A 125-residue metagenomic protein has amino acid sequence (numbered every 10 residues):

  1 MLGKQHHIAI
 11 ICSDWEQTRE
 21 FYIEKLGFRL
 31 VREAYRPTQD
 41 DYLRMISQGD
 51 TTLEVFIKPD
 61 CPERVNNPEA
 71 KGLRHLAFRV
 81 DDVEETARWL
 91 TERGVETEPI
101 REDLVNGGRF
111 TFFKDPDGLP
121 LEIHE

Functional and structural regions predicted by a protein language model:
M1, A34, M45, A87-E125: Vicinal oxygen chelate
M1-Q17, L73-F78: N-terminal beta-strand motif that seeds the catalytic metal site of vicinal oxygen chelate
K4, D40-Y42, G72, G107: Exposed loop/turn and edge beta-strand positions of beta-sandwich/beta-sheet ligand-binding modules
I10-T52: Core segments of cupin and vicinal oxygen chelate
F21, E84-W89: Short amphipathic alpha-helices within nucleic acid-binding modules
V31-E33, Q39-D41, D60-N66, P99: A short, acidic/glycine-rich surface segment
G49-L53, D60-P62, V83: Short, charged/polar surface micro-motifs in flexible loops or helix N-caps
